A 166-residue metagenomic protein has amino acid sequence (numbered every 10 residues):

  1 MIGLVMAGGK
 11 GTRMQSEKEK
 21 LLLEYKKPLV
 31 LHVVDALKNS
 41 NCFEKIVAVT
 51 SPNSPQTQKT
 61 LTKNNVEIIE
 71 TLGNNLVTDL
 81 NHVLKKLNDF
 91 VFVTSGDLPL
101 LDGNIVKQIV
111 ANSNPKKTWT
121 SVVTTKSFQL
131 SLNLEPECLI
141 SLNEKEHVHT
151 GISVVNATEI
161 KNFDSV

Functional and structural regions predicted by a protein language model:
M1, K26, N41-E44, T62-V66 (+3 more regions): Short glycine/proline-enriched coil/turn segments at helix->beta-strand junctions
M1-E24, T60, G96, D102-V106 (+2 more regions): N-proximal accessory regions
I2-P55: N-terminal glycine-rich phosphate-binding loop and ensuing alpha1 helix
S16, L29, N74, V83 (+2 more regions): Conserved mixed alpha/beta catalytic, RNA-binding, or beta-rich assembly cores of soluble enzyme, regulatory
S54-Q58, L130-S131: Short, charged/polar "capping" segments at the starts of alpha-helices and the immediately preceding loops
Q56-V93, L100-L101: Short phosphate-binding loop-to-helix
D102-V166: Conserved core of the sugar-phosphate nucleotidyltransferase
